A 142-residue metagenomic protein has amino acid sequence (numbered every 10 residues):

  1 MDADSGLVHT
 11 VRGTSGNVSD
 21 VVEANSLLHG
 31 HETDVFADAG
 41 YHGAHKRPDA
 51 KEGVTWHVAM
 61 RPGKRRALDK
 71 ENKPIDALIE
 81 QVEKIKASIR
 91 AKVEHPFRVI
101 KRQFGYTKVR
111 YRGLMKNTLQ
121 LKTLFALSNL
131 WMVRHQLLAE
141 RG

Functional and structural regions predicted by a protein language model:
M1-E52, K122-S128, H135-Q136: Polybasic low-complexity intrinsically disordered regions
A3-G6, R66-L68, H95, G142: A generic short-segment signal for beta-strand/edge and adjacent turn/coil regions
H29, T33-D34, A39-M115, L119: Helix-centered, glycine/charged polyanion-binding patches within enzymatic domains that contact phosphate-containing
H95, V99, F125, N129-M132: Alpha-helical scaffold segments in soluble metabolic enzymes
Q136-G142: A short, flexible helix-boundary coil/loop motif
